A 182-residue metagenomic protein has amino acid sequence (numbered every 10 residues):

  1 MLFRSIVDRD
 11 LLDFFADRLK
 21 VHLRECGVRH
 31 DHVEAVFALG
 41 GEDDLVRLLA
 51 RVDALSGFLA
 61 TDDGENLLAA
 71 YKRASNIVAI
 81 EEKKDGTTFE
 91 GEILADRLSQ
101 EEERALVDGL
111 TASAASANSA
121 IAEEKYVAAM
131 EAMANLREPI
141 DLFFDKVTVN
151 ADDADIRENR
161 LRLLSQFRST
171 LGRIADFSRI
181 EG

Functional and structural regions predicted by a protein language model:
M1-G182: Amphipathic alpha-helical "coupling" segments that flank catalytic cores
